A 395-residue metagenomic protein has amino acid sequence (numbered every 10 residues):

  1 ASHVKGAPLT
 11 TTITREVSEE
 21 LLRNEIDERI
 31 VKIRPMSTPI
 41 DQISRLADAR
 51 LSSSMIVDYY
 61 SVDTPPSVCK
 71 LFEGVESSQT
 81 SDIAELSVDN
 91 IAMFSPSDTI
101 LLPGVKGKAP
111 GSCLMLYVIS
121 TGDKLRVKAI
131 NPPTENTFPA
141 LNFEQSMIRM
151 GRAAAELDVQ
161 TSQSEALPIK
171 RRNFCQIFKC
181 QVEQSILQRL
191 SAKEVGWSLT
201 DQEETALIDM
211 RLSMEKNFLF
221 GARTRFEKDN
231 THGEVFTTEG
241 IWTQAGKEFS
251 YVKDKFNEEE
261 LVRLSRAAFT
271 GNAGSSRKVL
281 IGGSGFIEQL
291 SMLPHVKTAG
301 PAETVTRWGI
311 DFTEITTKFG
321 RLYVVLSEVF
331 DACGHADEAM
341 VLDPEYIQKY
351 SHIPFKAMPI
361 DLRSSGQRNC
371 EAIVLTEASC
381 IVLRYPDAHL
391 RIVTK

Functional and structural regions predicted by a protein language model:
A1-G309, P344-K395: Flexible, glycine/threonine- and acidic-rich loop/arm segments that mediate assembly and lattice contacts in viral
E303-V305, F312, T316-Y323, S327-E328 (+1 more regions): Acidic, low-complexity glycine/serine/threonine-rich segments
V324-K356: C-terminal hydrophobic structural anchor segments that stabilize assembly/packing rather than catalytic chemistry
